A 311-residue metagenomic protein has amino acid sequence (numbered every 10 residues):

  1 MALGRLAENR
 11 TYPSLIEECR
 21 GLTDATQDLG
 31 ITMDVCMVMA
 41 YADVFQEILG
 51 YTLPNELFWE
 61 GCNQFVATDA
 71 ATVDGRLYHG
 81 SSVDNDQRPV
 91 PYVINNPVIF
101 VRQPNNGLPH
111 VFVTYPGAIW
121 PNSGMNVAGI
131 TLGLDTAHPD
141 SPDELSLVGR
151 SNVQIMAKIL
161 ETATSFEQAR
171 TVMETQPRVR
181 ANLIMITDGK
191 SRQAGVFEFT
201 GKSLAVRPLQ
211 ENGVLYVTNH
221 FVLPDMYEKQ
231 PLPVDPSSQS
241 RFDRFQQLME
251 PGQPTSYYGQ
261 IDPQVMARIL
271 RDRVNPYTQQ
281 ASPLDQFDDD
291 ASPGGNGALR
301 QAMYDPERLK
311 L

Functional and structural regions predicted by a protein language model:
M1-G61, D74, L160-L311: C-terminus-biased signal that marks the final domain/tail of proteins
N9-S151, V179-L183: A contiguous strand-loop segment
V153-M156: Alpha-helical support elements that line or immediately flank enzyme active sites and cofactor-binding pockets
